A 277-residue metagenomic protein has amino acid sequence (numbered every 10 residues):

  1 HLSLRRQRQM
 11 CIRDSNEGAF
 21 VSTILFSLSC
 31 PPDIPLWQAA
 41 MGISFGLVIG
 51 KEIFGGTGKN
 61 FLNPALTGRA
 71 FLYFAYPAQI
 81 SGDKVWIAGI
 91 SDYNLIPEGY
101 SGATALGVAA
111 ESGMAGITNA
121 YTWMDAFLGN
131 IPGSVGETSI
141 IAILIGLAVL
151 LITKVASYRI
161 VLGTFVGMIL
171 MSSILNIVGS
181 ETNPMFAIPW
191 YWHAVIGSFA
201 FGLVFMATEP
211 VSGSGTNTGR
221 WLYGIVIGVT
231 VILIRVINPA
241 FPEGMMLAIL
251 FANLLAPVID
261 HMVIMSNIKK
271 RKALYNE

Functional and structural regions predicted by a protein language model:
H1-I12: Single conserved hydrophobic/aromatic residue that forms the stacking wall/gate of nucleotide- or nucleobase-binding
R13-S22, A39-S44, K59-R69, Y158-V166 (+2 more regions): Cytoplasmic-side transmembrane-helix entry/capping segments in multi-pass membrane proteins
G18-A19, I24-L95: Membrane-interface helix-loop-helix junctions at boundaries between adjacent transmembrane segments
G18-S27, M41-G42, G46, G50 (+12 more regions): Alpha-helical transmembrane segments in multi-pass membrane proteins
D33-G42, N130-I140, F186-F199: Structural signature of hydrophobic alpha-helical transmembrane segments
F61, A65, W190-F199, R220 (+1 more regions): Loop-to-transmembrane alpha-helix initiation sites
L62-L144: Long hydrophobic alpha-helical segments that form multi-pass transmembrane helix bundles in integral membrane proteins
I237-E277: Cytosolic-side transmembrane-helix boundaries in multi-pass membrane proteins
